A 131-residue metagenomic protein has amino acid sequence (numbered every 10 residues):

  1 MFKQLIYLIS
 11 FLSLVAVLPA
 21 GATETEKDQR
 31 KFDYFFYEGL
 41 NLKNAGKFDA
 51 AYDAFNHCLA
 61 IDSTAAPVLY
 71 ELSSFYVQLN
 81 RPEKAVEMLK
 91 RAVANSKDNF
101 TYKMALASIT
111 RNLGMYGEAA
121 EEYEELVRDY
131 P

Functional and structural regions predicted by a protein language model:
N44-A45, Q78-L79, N112-L113: Register position in tetratricopeptide repeats
H57-C58, R91-A92, E125-L126: Canonical positions in the second alpha-helix
